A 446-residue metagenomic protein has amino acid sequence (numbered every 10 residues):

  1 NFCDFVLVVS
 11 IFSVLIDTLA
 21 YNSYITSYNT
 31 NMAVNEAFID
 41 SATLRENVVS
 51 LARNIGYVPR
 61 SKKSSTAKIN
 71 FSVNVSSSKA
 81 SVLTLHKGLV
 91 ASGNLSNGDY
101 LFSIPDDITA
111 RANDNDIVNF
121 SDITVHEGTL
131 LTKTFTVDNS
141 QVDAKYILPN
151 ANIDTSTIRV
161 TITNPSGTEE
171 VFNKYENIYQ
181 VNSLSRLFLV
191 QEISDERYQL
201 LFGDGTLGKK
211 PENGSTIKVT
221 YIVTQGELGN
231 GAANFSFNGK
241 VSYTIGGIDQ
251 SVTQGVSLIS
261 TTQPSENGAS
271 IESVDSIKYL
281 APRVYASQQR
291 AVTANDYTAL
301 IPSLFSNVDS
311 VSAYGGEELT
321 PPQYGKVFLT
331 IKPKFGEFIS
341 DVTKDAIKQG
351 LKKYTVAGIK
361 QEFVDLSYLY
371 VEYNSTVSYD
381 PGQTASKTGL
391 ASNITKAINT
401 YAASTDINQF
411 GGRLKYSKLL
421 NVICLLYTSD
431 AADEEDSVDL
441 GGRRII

Functional and structural regions predicted by a protein language model:
N1-D154: Extended assembly-interface regions of large multimeric machines
I55-K62, S251-A281, E318-G325, V364-E372 (+1 more regions): Flexible hinge/switch segments at interdomain interfaces of large molecular machines
D114-T136, E196-L201, L207-V292, T298-A299: Catalytic P-loop NTP-binding/switch module of NTPases
T157-G203, L207-K209: Extracellular/luminal ectodomains and secreted, surface-exposed scaffolds of diverse proteins
Q288-F410: Carbohydrate-recognition loop of C-type lectin domains
Y427-A432: Conserved small/polar residues in nucleotide/adenosyl-binding loops
D439-I446: Hydrophobic alpha-helical segments, chiefly the membrane-spanning helices and signal/signal-anchor peptides
